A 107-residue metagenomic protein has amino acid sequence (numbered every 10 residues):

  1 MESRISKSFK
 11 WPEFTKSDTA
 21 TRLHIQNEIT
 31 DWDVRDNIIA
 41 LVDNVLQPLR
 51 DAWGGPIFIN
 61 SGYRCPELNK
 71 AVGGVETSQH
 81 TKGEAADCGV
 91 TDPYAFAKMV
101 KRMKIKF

Functional and structural regions predicted by a protein language model:
M1-R50: Extracytoplasmic cell-surface/polysaccharide-interacting catalytic and binding patches
S6, W11, N60, E76-S78: Generic secondary-structure boundary/loop-capping signal
E13-D18, E67, V72, E76: Solvent-exposed, flexible loop/coil residues
D31-W32, F58-Y63, T91-F96: N-terminal start-of-chain detector that recognizes signal peptides and the immediate post-cleavage beginning
D43-G73: Extended, low-complexity, intrinsically disordered C-terminal regulatory tails of eukaryotic serine/threonine kinases
T77-F107: Catalytic cores and adjacent binding grooves of peptidoglycan-active enzymes
